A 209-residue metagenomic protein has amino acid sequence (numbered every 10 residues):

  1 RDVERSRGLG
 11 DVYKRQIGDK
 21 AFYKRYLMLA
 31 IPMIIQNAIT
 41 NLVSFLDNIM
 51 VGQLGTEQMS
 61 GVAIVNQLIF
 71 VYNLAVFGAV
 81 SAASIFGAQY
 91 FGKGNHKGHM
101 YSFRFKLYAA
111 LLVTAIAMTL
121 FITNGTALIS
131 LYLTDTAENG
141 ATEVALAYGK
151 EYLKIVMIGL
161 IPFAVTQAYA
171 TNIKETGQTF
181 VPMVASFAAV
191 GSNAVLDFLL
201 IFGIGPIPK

Functional and structural regions predicted by a protein language model:
R1-Y13: Single conserved hydrophobic/aromatic residue that forms the stacking wall/gate of nucleotide- or nucleobase-binding
D19, Y23-L42, L46, L68-A75 (+2 more regions): Residue-level signal for short hydrophobic patches within transmembrane helices of multi-pass membrane transporters
A30, A63-N66, A110, L153-V156 (+2 more regions): Residue-level recognition of transmembrane alpha-helices in multi-pass small-molecule transporters/permeases
L42-F45, Q53-T56, Y90-K93, E175-T176 (+1 more regions): Helix-loop interface residues and adjacent transmembrane-helix termini in multi-pass membrane transporters, primarily
V51-F70, S102, G140-E151: Interfacial/gating helices of multi-pass transporter permease domains
M59-I122, F163-P182: Small-residue-rich hydrophobic transmembrane alpha-helices
I116-K154, I204: Short membrane-interface helical motifs at transmembrane helix boundaries in multi-pass membrane transporters
V190-K209: Membrane-interface helix-loop junctions in multi-pass transport and translocation proteins
